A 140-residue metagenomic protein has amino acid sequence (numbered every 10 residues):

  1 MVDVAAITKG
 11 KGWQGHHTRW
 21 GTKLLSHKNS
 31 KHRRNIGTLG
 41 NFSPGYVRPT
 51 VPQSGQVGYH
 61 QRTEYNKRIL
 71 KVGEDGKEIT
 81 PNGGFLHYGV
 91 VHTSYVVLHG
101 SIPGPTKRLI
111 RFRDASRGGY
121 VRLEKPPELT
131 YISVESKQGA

Functional and structural regions predicted by a protein language model:
M1-K107, R111-A140: Basic, glycine/proline-rich low-complexity segments that contact nucleic acids
